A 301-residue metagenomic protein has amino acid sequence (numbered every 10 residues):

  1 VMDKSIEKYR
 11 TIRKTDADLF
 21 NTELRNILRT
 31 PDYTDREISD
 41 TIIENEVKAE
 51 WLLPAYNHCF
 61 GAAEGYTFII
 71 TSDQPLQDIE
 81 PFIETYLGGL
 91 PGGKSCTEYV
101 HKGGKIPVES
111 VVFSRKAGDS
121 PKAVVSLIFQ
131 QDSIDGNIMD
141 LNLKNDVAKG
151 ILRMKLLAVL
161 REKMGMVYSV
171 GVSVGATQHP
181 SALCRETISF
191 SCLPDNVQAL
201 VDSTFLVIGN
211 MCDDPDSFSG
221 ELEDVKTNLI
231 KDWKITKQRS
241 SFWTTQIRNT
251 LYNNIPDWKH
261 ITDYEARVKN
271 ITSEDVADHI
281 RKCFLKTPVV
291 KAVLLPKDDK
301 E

Functional and structural regions predicted by a protein language model:
V1-R10, K14-N45, A63-T71, K122-M139 (+3 more regions): M16 family metallopeptidases and their MPP-like homologs
E23, W51-A55, F82, V147 (+2 more regions): Short, hydrophobic/aromatic alpha-helical segments in well-folded domains
L28-T34, A62, T67-S133, L295-E301: An aromatic/glycine/proline-enriched structural segment found at the starts of mature extracellular/organellar domains
E44-L52: Alpha-helical scaffold elements lining the catalytic groove of polysaccharide deacetylases
L52-P54, V108-S114, G171-G175, V276-A277: Glycine-rich, charged/polar anion/phosphate-binding loops that engage phosphate groups from diverse ligands
N57-C59, R115-D119, Q178-P180, C283: Replace "in large, NTP-powered and nucleic-acid-processing enzymes" with "in large, NTP-powered factors and other
L127, N137-K155: Active/ligand-binding-proximal structured segments within catalytic/core domains that scaffold catalytic residues
E265, E274-D278: Mature hydrolase/peptidase catalytic cores and their serpin-fold inhibitory cores, especially in secreted
